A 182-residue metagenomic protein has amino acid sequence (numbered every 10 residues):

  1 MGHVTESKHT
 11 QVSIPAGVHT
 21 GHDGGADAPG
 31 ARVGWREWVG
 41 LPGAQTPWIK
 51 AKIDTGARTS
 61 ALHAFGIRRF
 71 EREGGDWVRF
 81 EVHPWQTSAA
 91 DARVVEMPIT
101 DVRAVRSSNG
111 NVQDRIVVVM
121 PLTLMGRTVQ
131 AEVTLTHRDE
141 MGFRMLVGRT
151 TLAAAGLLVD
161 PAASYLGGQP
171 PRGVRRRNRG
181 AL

Functional and structural regions predicted by a protein language model:
G2-L182: Pepsin/retropepsin-fold aspartyl endopeptidases
